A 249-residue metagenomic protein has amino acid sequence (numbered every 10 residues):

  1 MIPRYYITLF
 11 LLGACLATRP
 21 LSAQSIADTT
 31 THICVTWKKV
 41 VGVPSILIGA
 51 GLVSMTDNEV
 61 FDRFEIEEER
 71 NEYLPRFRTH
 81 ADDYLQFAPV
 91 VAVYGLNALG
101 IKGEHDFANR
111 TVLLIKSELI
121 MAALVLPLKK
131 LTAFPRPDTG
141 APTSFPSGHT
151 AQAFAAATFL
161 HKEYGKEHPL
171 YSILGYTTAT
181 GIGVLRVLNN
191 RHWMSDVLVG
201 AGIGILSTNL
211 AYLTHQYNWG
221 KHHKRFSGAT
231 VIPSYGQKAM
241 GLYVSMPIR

Functional and structural regions predicted by a protein language model:
I2-G13, A17-V43, H105-N109, S117 (+1 more regions): Replace "edges of transmembrane helices
Q24-V93, K129-D138: N-terminal transmembrane-helix/juxtamembrane module of multi-pass inner/ER membrane proteins
M55-T56, N97-K102: Structural signal for the C-terminal ends of transmembrane alpha-helices and the immediately following loop
N58, N71-P75, E104-H105, Y164 (+1 more regions): Short, structured coil/loop segments at alpha-helix boundaries
P75, D82-P89, I101, H105 (+2 more regions): Generic alpha-helical scaffold signal
D82-D83, L99-G100, G165, L170: Short, flexible segments with low predicted structural confidence
V93-N97, V125-L126: Membrane-embedded alpha-helical segments in integral membrane proteins
